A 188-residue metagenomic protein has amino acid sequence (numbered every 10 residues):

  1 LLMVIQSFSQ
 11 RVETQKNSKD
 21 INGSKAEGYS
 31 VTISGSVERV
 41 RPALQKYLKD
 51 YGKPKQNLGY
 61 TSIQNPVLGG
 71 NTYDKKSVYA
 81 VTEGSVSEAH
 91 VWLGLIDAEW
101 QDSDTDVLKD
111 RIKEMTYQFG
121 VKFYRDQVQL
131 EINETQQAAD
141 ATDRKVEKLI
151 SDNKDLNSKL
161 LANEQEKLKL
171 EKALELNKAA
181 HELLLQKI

Functional and structural regions predicted by a protein language model:
F8-S9, I132: N-terminal regions of proteins, emphasizing targeting and processing segments when present
S9-D97: N-terminal, leucine/charged-rich tether regions that mediate assembly and partner docking in large macromolecular
A43-P54, M115-K122, D126, K187: Structured segments of extracytoplasmic/periplasmic soluble domains in secreted or envelope-associated proteins
W92-G94, Q101-L176, A180: Charged heptad-repeat coiled-coil "rod" segments that mediate homo-/hetero-oligomerization in large eukaryotic
E182-I188: Short, intrinsically disordered, charge-balanced linker/junction segments flanking boundaries in proteins
